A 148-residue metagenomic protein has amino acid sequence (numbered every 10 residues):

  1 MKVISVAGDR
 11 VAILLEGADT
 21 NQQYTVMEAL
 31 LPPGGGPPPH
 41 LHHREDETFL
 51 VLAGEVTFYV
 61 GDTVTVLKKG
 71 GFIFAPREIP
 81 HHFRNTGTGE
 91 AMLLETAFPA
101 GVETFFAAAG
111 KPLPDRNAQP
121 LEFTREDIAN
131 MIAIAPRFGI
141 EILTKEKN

Functional and structural regions predicted by a protein language model:
M1-Y24, A118-N148: A short, N-terminal "cap"/entry segment at the start of jelly-roll beta-barrel domains of the cupin/DSBH fold
R10, T48, E55-T57, V64 (+2 more regions): Structural motif
R10-V11, G34, P76-I79: Short acidic (Asp/Glu) patches
L15-E16, P38-H43, R84-T86: Short histidine-centered beta-strand/loop micro-motifs that create catalytic or ligand/metal-coordination sites
T20, T57, R77-E103: Ligand-binding loop in jelly-roll beta-barrel domains
V26-P32, L41-V60, T96-P99: Short, conserved beta-strand element in jelly-roll/cupin
D62-P80: Short acidic-glycine-tyrosine-enriched beta hairpin
G89-A133: A contiguous, mid-protein "functional segment" used to position or interact with cofactors/ions or partner subunits
